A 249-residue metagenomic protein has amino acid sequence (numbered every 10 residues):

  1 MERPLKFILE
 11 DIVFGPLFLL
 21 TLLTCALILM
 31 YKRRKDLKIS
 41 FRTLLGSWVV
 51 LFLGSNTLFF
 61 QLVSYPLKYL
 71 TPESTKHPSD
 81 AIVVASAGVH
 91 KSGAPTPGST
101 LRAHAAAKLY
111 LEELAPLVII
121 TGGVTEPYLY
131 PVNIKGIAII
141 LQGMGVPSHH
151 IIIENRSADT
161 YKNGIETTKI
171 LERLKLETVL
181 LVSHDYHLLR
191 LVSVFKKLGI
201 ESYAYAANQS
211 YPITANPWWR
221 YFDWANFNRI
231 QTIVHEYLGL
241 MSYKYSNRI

Functional and structural regions predicted by a protein language model:
M1-Y31: Membrane-embedded alpha-helical segments of integral membrane proteins
P4-D11, F59, V63-L67, V234-M241: Hydrophobic alpha-helical segments of integral membrane proteins, encompassing both true transmembrane helices
V13-L23, F52-L53, F227, K244: Alpha-helical transmembrane anchor segments
Y31-F41: Membrane-interface helix-boundary motifs at transmembrane edges
S40-L58: Internal/C-terminal transmembrane anchor helices
N56-W224: A structural signal for short, hydrophobic/glycine-enriched beta-strand patches
D223-Q231: Short, flexible active-site recognition loops that position polar ligands and cofactors
M241-I249: Extracytoplasmic/luminal low-complexity segments enriched in Pro/Gly and acidic/polar residues that act as flexible
